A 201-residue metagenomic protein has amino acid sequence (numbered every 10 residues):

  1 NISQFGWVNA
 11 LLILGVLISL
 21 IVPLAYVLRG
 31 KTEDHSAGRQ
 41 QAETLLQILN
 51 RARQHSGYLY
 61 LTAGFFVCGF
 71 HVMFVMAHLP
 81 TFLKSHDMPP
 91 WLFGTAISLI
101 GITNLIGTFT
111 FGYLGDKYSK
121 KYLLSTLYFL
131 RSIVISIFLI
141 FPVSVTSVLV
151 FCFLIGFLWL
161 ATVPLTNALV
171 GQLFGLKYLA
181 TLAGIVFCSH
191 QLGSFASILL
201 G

Functional and structural regions predicted by a protein language model:
N1-E33: Helix-loop-helix hairpin linking two adjacent transmembrane segments in secondary transporters
N1-F5, L83-K84, L114-G115, L200-G201: Interfacial helix-cap and linker-helix signal at transmembrane-aqueous boundaries of multi-pass secondary transporters
R29-Q47: Flexible cytoplasmic inter-helical loops of multi-pass small-molecule transporters
R53-Y113, V163, S197: Extracytoplasmic gate region of multi-pass secondary transporters
F66, S98-I102, F129, G184-L192: Transmembrane alpha-helical cores of Major Facilitator Superfamily
M88-I97, S144, V148, L179 (+1 more regions): Juxtamembrane helix-start elements in MFS-like secondary transporters
I100-N104, T108-L169: C-terminal transmembrane helical hairpin of 12-TM major facilitator-type secondary transporters
L160, L173-G201: A late C-terminal transmembrane helix in Major Facilitator Superfamily
